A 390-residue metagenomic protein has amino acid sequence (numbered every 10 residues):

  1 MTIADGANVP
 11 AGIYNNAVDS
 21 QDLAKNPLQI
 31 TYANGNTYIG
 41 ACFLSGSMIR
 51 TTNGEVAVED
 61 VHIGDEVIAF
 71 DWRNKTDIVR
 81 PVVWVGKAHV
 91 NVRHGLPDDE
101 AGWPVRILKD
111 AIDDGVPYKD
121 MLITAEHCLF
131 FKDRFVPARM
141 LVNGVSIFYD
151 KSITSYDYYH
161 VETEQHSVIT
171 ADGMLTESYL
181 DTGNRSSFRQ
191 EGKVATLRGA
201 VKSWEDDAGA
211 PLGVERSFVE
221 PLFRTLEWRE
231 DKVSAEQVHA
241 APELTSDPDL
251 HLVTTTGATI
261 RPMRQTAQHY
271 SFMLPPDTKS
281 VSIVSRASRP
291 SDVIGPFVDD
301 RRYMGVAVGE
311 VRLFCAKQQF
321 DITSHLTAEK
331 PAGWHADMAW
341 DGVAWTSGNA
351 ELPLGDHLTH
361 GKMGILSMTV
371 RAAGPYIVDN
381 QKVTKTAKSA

Functional and structural regions predicted by a protein language model:
M1-Y32, S186-R189: Extracellular, surface-exposed repeat/solenoid domains
N8, H62-K75, F148-D150, P290-R302: Short aromatic-glycine motifs in intrinsically disordered, low-complexity regions
Q21-D22, D71-P81, D300-A307: Short coil-to-beta-strand transition motifs
Q21-P27, T31-I63, V214-F218, D247-H251: Protein maturation boundaries and topogenic segments
N34-T37, K75-D77, N91-G95, A316-E329: Short acidic, Gly/Pro-enriched loop/turn segments at secondary-structure junctions
L44-E59, E66-A200: Long beta-strand-rich cores associated with HINT superfamily self-processing modules
F135-A258, D300, P375-A390: Autoprocessing domains of the Hint superfamily
R229-A390: Basic, ligand-binding patches in group-transfer machinery, especially extracytoplasmic/periplasmic segments
